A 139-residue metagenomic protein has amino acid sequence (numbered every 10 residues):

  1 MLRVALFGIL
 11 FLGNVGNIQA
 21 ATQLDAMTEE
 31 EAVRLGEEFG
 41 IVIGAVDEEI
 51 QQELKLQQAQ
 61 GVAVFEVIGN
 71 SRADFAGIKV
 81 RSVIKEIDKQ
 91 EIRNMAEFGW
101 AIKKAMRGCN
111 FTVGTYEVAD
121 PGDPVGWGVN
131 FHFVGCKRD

Functional and structural regions predicted by a protein language model:
L2-E49, C136-D139: Interdomain regulatory linker/hinge segments that flank or connect interaction modules in polarity/junction/synaptic
A21-E29, D74, K85, W100-D139: PDZ-domain C-terminal substructure recognizer with occasional recognition of PDZ-binding tails
E30-V80, P124-W127: PDZ/PDZ-like groove recognition
E48, G69, I92, D120 (+1 more regions): Generic "edge-of-domain/loop-turn" microfeature
G61, M95-I102: Extracytoplasmic/secreted envelope proteins and their assembly/folding machinery, especially bacterial periplasmic
A73-M95: Conserved PDZ fold ligand-binding element
